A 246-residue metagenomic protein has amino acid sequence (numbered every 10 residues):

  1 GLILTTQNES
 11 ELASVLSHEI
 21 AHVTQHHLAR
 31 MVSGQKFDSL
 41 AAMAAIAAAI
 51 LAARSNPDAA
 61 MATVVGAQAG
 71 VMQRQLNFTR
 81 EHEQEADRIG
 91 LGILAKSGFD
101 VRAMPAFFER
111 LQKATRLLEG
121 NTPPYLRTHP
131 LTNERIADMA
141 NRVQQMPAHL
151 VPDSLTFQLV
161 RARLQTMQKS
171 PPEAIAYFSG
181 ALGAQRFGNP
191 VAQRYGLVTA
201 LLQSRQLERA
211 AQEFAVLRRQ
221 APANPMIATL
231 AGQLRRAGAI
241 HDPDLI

Functional and structural regions predicted by a protein language model:
G1-S14, R74-E81: Short pre-active-site segment immediately N-terminal to the catalytic Zn-binding motif
L2, S10, I20-F37, S55: Catalytic Zn2+-binding segment of zinc metalloproteases
E11-E19, V23, M61, V65: Short alpha-helical catalytic segment bearing the HExxH-like zincin motif of zinc-dependent metalloproteases
V15-H18, A47, A86, L131: Buried hydrophobic packing residues in well-ordered domains
V23, I50-P57, K113-G120: Secretory-pathway/luminal and periplasmic proteins that interact with or process carbohydrate-rich
V32-L40, A59-A62, G98-F108: Acidic/histidine metal-binding catalytic segments
S39-D58, A62-G70: Membrane-active amphipathic alpha-helices enriched in small hydrophobic residues
A69-G232, R236-D244: Extracytoplasmic and endomembrane cell-envelope/extracellular-matrix remodeling and assembly machinery
